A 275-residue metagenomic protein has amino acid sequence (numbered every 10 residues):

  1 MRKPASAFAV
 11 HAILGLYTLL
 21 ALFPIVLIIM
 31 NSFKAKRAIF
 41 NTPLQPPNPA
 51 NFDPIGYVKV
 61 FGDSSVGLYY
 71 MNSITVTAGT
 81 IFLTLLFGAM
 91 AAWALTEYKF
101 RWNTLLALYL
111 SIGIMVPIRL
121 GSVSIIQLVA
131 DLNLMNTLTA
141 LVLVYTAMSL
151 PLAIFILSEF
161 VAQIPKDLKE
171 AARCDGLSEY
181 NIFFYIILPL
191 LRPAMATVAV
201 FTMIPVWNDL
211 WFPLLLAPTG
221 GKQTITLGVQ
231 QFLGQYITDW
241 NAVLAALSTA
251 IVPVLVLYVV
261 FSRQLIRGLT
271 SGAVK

Functional and structural regions predicted by a protein language model:
M1-P4: Short, Lys/Arg-rich, polar N-terminal cytosolic tail immediately upstream of the first transmembrane signal-anchor
S6-K275: A structural signal for multi-pass alpha-helical bundles of membrane permease subunits that mediate small-molecule
